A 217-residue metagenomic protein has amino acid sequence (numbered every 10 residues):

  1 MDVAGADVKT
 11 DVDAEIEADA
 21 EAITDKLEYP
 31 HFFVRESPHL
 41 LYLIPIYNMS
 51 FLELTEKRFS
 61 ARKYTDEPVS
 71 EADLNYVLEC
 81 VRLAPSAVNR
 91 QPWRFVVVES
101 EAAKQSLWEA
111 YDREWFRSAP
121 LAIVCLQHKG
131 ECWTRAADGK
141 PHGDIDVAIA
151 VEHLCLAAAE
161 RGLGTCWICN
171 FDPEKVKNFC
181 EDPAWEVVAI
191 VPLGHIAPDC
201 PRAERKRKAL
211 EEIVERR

Functional and structural regions predicted by a protein language model:
D2-V8, V12-E28, V34-E36: Acidic, Ala/Val/Gly-enriched low-complexity intrinsically disordered segments
E36-N48: Short, Lys/Arg-enriched N-terminal segments with co-localized hydrophobic residues within the first ~10-30 amino acids
F51-P68, A189-R217: C-terminal helix-cap and adjacent tail motif
D73, L78-E79, L83-A150: Glycine/small-residue-rich phosphate/adenosyl-binding loop
V81, I123, D138-F179, V191: Small-aliphatic-rich amphipathic alpha-helix that forms the alpha element of a beta-alpha
E114, P183-W185: Short, hinge-like loop/turn segments at secondary-structure boundaries
Q127, N170, H195: Short secondary-structure boundary segments
K177-P183, P201-E204: Short proline/glycine-enriched turn/loop segments at secondary-structure junctions
